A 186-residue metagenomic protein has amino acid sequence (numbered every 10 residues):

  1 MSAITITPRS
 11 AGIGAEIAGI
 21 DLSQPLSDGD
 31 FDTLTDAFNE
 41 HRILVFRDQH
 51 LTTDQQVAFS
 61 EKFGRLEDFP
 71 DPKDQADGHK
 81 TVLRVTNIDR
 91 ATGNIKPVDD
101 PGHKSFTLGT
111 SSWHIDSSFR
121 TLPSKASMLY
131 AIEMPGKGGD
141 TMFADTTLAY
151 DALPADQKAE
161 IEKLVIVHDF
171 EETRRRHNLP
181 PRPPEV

Functional and structural regions predicted by a protein language model:
S2-V186: Fe(II)/2-oxoglutarate oxygenase catalytic core
